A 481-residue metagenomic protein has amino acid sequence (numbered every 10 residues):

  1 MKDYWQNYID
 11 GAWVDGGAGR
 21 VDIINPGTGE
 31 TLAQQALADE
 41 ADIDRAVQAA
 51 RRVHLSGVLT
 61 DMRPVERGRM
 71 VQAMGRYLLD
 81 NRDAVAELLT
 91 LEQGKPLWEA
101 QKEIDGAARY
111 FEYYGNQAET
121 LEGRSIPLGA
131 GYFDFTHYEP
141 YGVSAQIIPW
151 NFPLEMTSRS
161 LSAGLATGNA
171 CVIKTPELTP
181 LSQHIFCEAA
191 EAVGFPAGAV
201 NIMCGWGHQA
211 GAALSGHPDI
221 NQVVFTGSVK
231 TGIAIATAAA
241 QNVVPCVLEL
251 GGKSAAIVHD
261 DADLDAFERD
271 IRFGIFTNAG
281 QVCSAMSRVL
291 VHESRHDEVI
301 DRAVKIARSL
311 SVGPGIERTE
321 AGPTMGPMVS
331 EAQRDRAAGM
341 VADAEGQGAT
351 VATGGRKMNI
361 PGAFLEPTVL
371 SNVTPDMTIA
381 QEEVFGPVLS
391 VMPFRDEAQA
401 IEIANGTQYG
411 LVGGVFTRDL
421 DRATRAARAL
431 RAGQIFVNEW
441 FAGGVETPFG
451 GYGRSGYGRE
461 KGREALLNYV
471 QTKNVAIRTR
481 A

Functional and structural regions predicted by a protein language model:
M1-T28, V53: Hydrophobic face of amphipathic alpha-helices that form TPR/SEL1-like repeat modules and related alpha-solenoid
D15-G17, V21-D22, L37-A41, A262: A short acidic/small-residue loop/turn micro-motif
T28-A33, I220, G346-Q347, K357 (+1 more regions): Conserved C-terminal structural/oligomerization subdomain of aldehyde/semialdehyde dehydrogenase
G29, R67, L89, F111 (+9 more regions): Residue-level signal for inorganic ion chemistry
E30-L121: Glycine-rich loop-to-alpha-helix module at the N-terminal edge of alpha/beta enzyme cores
T31-A38, L55-L59, Q146, A256-H259 (+5 more regions): Short, well-ordered beta-strand elements within core beta-sheets of diverse protein domains
G123-A266, G322, F394: Rossmann-like NAD(P) dinucleotide-binding subdomain of oxidoreductase/dehydrogenase enzymes
G216, K230-T374, V437, T479: ALDH superfamily catalytic-core signature
